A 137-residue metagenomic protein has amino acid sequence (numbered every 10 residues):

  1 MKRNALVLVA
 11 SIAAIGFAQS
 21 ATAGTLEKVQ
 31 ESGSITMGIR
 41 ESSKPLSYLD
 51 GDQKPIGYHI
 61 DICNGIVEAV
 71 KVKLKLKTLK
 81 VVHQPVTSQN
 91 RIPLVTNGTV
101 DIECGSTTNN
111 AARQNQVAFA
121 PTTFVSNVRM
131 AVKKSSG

Functional and structural regions predicted by a protein language model:
M1-L8: Bacterial N-terminal signal peptides that target proteins for export
L8-G16: Bacterial N-terminal signal peptides
A10-S11, A21, V29, I66: Cleavable N-terminal signal peptides
I15-A23: Sec/Tat signal peptide C-region and signal peptidase I cleavage site
T22-T25, S42-P45, R113-N115, F119-A120: Glycine-rich, flexible loop/turn motifs
L26-E27, I92: Short hydrophobic/charged patches on amphipathic alpha-helices used for structural packing and interfaces
S32-E103: Extracytoplasmic small-molecule ligand-binding "clamshell" domains of the periplasmic binding protein/Venus flytrap
L76-G137: Acidic, polar ligand-binding/catalytic clefts
